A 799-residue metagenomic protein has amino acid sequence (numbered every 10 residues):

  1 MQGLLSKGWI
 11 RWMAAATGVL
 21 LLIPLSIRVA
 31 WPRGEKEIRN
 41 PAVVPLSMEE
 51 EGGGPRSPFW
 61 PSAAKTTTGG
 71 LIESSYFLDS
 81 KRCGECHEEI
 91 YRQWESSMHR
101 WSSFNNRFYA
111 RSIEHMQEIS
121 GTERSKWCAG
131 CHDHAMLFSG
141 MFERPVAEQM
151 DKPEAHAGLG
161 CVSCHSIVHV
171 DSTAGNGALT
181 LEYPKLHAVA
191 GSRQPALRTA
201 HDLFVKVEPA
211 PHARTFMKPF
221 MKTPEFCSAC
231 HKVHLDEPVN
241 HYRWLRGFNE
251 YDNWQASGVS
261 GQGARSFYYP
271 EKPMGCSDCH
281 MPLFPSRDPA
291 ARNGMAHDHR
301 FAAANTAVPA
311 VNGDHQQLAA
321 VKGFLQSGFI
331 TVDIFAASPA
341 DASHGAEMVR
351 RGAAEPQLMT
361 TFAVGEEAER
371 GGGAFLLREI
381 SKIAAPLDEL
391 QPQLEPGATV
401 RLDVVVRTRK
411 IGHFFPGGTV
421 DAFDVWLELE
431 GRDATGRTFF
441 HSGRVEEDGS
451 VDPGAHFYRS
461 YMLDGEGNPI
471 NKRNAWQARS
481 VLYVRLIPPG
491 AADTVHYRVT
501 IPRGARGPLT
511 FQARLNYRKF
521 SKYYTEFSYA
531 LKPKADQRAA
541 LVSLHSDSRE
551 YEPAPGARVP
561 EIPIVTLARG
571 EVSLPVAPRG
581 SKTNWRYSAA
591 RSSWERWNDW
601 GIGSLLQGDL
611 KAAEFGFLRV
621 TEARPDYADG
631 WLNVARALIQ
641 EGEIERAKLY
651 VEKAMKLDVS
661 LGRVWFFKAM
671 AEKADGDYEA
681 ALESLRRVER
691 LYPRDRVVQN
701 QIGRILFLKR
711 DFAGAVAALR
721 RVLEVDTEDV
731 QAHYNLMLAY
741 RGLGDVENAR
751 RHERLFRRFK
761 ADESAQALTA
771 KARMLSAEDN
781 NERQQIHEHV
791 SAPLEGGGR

Functional and structural regions predicted by a protein language model:
A30-S74, I90-R124, M141-P489, V495-A505 (+1 more regions): Primarily the internal scaffold of c-type cytochrome electron-transfer domains, especially repeated/multiheme c-type
L606-R619, D626-D629, Q640-K653, S660-R663 (+4 more regions): Structural signature of tandem alpha-helical TPR/SEL1-like repeats, specifically the intra-repeat loop/turn
A623, L657, L691-Y692, E724-V725 (+1 more regions): Structural marker of alpha-solenoid helical repeat scaffolds
R720, E724, V730, Y734-A765: TPR/TPR-like (Sel1-like) alpha-helical repeat modules
R757, A761-R799: Intrinsically disordered, low-complexity, charge-biased linker/tail regions
